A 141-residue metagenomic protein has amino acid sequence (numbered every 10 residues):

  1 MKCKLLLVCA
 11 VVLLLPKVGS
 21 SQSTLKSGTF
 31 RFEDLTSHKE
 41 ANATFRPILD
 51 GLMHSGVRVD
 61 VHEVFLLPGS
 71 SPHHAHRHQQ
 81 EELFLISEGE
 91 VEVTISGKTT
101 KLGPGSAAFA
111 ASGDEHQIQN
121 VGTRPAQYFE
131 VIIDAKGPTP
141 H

Functional and structural regions predicted by a protein language model:
M1-L6: Bacterial N-terminal signal peptides that target proteins for export
V8-K17: Bacterial N-terminal signal peptides
P16-R58, H74, T139-H141: A short, N-terminal "cap"/entry segment at the start of jelly-roll beta-barrel domains of the cupin/DSBH fold
P47, H62-H78: Conserved short histidine dyad/triad with adjacent acidic residue
S71-H73, R77, E92, A108 (+1 more regions): Histidine-centered metal-chelating micro-motifs
Q79-V91, S96: Glycine- and acidic-residue-biased ligand/ion/polar-headgroup-sensing regions
K98-S112: Short acidic-glycine-tyrosine-enriched beta hairpin
S112-P138: Ligand-binding loop in jelly-roll beta-barrel domains
